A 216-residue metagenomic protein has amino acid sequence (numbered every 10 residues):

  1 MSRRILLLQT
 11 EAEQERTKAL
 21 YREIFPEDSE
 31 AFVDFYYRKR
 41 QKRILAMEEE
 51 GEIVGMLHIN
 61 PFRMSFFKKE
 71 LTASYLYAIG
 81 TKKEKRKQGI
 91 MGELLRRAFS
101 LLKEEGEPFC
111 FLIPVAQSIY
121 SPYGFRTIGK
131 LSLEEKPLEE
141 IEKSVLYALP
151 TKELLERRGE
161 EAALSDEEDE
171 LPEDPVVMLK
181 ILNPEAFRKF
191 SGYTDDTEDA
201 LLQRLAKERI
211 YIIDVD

Functional and structural regions predicted by a protein language model:
M1-P61, K68-Y75, L131, P137-R158 (+3 more regions): Short amphipathic alpha-helix that is part of the acyltransferase structural core
G51-E52, S100-G106: Secondary-structure boundary elements
F62-M64, E84, Q117: Short coil/turn motifs at secondary-structure junctions
L76-R86, V115: A short, internal acetyl-CoA/4′-phosphopantetheine-binding micro-motif in the GNAT/acyltransferase core
T81, K87-S100: Conserved acetyl-CoA-binding loop-helix of GNAT-fold acetyltransferases
E104-P108, P114-L133, L155, G159-S165 (+1 more regions): Conserved active-site alpha-helix within GNAT-family acetyltransferase domains
D174-D216: C-terminal functional modules
